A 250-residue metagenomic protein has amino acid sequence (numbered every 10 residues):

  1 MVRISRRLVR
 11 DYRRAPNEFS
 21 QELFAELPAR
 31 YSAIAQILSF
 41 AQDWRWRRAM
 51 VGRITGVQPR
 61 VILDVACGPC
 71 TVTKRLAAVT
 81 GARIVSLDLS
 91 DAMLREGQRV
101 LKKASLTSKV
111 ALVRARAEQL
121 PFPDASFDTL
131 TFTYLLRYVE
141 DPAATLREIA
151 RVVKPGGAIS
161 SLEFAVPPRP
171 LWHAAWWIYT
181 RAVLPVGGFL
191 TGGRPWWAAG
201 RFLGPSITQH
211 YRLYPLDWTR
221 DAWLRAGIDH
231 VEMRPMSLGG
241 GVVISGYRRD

Functional and structural regions predicted by a protein language model:
R14, E18, V166-A222, E232: C-terminal alpha-helical "lid/dimerization" subdomain adjacent to the S-adenosyl-L-methionine
F40-R60: Conserved alpha-helix/loop element of class I SAM-dependent methyltransferases that forms part of the SAM/SAH-binding
V61-Q119: Class I SAM-dependent methyltransferase SAM/SAH-binding core
E118-T129: A short acidic, Gly/Pro-enriched loop at the edge of an enzyme's catalytic core that lines a small-molecule cofactor
D128-P142: A short SAM/SAH-binding and catalytic strip from SAM-dependent methyltransferases
A143-P155: A short glycine-rich, Lys/Arg-flanked "PGG" loop and its adjoining helix->strand segment in the class I
G157-F164: Conserved beta-strand signature within the Rossmann-like core of class I S-adenosyl-L-methionine
A226-D250: Core SAM-dependent methyltransferase catalytic element
